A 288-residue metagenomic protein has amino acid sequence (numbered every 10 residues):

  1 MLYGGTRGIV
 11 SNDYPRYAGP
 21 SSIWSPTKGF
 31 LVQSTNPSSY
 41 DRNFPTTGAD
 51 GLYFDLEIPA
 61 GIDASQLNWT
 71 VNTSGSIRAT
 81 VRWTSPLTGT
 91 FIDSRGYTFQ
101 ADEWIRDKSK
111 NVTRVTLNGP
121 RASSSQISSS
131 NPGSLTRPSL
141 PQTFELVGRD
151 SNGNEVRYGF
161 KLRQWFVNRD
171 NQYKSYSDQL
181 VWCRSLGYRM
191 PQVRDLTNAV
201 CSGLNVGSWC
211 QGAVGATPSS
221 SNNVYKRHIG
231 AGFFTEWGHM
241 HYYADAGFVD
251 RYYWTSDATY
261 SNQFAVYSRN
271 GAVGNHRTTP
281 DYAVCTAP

Functional and structural regions predicted by a protein language model:
L2-D55, P59-R189: Extracellular adhesion/carbohydrate-recognition regions
G4, P15, S25, F44-T47 (+5 more regions): Compositionally biased, low-complexity repeat tracts
G5-I9, P20, F30, A49 (+8 more regions): Intrinsically disordered, low-complexity regions
G8, P15-R16, S39, F44-T46 (+5 more regions): Low-complexity, compositionally biased segments
N12-P15, S38, N223, A265 (+1 more regions): Intrinsically disordered, low-complexity segments enriched in small/polar residues
F160-T255: Conserved hydrophobic ligand-interaction patch in extracellular adhesion modules
G230-P288: Extracellular C-type lectin-like domains
